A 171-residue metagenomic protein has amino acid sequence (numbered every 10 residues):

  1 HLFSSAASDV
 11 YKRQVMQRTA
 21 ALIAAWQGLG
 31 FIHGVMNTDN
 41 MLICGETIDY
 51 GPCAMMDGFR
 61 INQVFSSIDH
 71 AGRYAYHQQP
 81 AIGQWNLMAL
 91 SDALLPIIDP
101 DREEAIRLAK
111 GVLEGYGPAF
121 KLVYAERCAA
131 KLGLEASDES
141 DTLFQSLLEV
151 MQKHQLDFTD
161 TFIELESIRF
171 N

Functional and structural regions predicted by a protein language model:
H1-A7, Y11: Single conserved hydrophobic/aromatic residue that forms the stacking wall/gate of nucleotide- or nucleobase-binding
Q14-V15: Conserved alphaE helix
A25, G30: Protein kinase catalytic-loop region centered on the HRD/HxD motif
I32-H33, N37-I82, D92-P96: Catalytic activation segment of kinase domains across protein kinase-like and atypical kinase folds
H70-N171: Regulatory N- and C-terminal appendages and interdomain linkers associated with kinase/kinase-like NTP transferase
